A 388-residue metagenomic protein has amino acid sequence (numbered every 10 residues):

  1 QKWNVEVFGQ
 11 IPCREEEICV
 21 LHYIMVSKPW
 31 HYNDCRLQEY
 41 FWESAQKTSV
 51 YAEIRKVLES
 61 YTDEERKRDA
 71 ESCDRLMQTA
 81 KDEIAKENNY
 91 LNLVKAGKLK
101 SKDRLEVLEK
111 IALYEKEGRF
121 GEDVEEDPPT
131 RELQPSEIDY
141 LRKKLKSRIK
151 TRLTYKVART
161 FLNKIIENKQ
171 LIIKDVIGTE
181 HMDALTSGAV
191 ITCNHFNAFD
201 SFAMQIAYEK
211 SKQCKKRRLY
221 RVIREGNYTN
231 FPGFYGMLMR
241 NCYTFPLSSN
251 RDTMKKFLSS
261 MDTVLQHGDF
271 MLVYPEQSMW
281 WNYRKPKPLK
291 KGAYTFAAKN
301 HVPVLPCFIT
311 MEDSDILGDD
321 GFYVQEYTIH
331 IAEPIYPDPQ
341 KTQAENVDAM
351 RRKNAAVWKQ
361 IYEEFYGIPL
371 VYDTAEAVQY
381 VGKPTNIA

Functional and structural regions predicted by a protein language model:
Q1-G97: A glycosyltransferase accessory/donor-loop signature
V20, G188-V190, G268-Y274: Residue-level preference for the first positions of well-ordered beta-strands
V94-T130: Soluble, non-transmembrane catalytic domains of enzymes that act on hydrophobic metabolites at membranes
L99, V107-K116, K255-A388: Non-catalytic C-terminal accessory region of glycerolipid acyltransferases and related lyso-lipid remodeling enzymes
E122-D175, G233-N241: A transmembrane-helix-recognition feature enriched in membrane-embedded lipid enzymes and envelope glyco-/phospholipid
L162-H195: Helix-to-loop junction immediately C-terminal to a conserved catalytic motif
Q170-I177, D252-K255, T310: Short gly/ser/thr-rich secondary-structure transition/capping motifs
D183-R251: Catalytic core of membrane glycerolipid acyltransferases/transacylases, capturing the structured, soluble-facing
